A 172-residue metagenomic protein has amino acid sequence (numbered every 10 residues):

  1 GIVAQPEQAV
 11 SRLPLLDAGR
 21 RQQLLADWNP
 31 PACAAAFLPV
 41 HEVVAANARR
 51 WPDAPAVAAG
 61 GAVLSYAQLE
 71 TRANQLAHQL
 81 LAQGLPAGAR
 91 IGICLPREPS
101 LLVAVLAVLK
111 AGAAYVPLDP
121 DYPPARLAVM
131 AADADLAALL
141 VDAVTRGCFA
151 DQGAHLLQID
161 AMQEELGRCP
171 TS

Functional and structural regions predicted by a protein language model:
G1-L15, P30-S172: Carrier-protein-dependent adenylate-forming modules in NRPS/ANL systems
L16-Q23: Intrinsically disordered, low-complexity acidic/polar and Pro/Ser/Thr-rich regulatory regions that often function as
Q23, W28-N29: A structural boundary/capping signal
